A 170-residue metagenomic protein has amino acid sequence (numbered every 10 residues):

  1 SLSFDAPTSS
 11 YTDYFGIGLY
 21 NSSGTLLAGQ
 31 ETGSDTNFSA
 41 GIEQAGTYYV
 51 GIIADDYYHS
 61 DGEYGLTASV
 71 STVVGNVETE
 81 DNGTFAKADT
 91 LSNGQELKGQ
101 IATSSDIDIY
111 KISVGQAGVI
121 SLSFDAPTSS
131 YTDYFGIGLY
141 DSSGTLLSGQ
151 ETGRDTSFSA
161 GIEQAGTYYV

Functional and structural regions predicted by a protein language model:
S1-S3, L27-A28, S39, L147-S148 (+1 more regions): Long tandem-repeat architecture
S1-T8, V119-T128: A short beta-strand element within beta-rich, extracytoplasmic domains of secreted/secretory-pathway proteins
T8-Y11, G16-L26, Q44-Q95, D108-S113 (+3 more regions): C-terminal edge strands of extracellular/lumenal beta-sandwich accessory domains
G29-G33, Q95-I107, G149-G153: Extracellular beta-rich ligand/substrate-recognition surface
G33-S34, D81, A126, G153-R154: Short intrinsically disordered coil segments
T36-F38, D108-Y110, T156-A160: Short strand-edge motifs at loop-to-beta-strand transitions and within beta-strands of extracellular beta-rich domains
